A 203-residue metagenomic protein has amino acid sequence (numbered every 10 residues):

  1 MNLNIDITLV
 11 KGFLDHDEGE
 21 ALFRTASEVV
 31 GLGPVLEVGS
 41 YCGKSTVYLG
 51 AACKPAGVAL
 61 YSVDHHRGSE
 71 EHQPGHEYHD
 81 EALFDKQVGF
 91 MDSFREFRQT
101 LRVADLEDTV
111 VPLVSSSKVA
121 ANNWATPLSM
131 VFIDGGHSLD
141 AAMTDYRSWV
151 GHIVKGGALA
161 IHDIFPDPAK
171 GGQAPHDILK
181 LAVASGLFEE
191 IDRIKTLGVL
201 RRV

Functional and structural regions predicted by a protein language model:
N2-V203: S-adenosylmethionine/decaboxylated-SAM
